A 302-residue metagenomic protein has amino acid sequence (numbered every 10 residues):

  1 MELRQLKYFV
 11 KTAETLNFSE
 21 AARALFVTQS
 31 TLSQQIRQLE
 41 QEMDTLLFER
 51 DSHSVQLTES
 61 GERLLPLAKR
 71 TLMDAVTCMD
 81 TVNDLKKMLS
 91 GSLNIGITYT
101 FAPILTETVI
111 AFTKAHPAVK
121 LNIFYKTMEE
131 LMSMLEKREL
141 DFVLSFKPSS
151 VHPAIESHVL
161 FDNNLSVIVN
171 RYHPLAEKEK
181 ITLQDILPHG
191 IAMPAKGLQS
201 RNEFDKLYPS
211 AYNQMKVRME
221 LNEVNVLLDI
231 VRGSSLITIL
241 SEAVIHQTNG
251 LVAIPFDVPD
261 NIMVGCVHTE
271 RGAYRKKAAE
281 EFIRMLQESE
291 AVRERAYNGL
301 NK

Functional and structural regions predicted by a protein language model:
V10-T28: Short helix-boundary/capping micro-motifs
Q29-S30, Q34, D80, K86-H116 (+3 more regions): N-terminal winged-helix
E40-E59: A short LG(V/I)-centered, amphipathic sequence patch enriched for acidic residue(s) preceding the LG motif
E42-M43, L64-K86: Alpha-helical linker/hinge and terminal dimerization helices associated with HTH transcriptional regulators
L85, E107-A111, E129-L165, V169 (+2 more regions): Short beta-strand-centered segments that line the small-molecule binding cleft or hinge of alpha/beta clamshell
K87, A154-L165, V169-I191, R275-K276: Flexible hinge/capping segments at coil-to-helix
H152-H158, N163, N225-G272: Beta-alpha-beta core module
H189-A211, R275-I283, S289-L300: Secondary-structure junction motif
